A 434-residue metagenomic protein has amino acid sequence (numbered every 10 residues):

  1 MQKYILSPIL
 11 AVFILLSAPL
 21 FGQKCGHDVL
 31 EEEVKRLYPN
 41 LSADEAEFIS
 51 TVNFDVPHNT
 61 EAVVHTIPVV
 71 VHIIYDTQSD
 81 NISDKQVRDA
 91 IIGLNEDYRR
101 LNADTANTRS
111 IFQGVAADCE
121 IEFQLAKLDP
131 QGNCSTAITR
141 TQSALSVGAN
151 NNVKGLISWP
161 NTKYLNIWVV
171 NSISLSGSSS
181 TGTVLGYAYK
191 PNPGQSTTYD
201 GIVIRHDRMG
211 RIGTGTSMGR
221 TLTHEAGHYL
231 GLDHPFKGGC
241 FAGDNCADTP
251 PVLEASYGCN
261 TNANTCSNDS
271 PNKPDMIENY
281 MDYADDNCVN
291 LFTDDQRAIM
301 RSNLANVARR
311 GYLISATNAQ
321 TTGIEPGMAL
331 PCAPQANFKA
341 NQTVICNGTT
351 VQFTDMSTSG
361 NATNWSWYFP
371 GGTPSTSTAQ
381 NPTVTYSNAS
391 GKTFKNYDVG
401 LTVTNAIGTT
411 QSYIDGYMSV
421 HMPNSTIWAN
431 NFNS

Functional and structural regions predicted by a protein language model:
E61-V63, V69-S79, D84-D129, I138-N337: Extracellular (secreted or membrane-anchored) zinc-dependent metallopeptidases, primarily metzincins but also closely
C332-Q335, H421-S434: Extracellular carbohydrate-recognition regions
K339-I345: Short beta-strand segments of immunoglobulin-like
T349-S357: A short beta-strand segment in extracellular, disulfide-stabilized domains
A362-Y386: Surface-exposed, flexible coil segments in extracellular/virion-facing regions
Y397-V399: Hydrophobic beta-strand segments within extracellular beta-sandwich modules
S412-V420: C-terminal edge beta-strand
